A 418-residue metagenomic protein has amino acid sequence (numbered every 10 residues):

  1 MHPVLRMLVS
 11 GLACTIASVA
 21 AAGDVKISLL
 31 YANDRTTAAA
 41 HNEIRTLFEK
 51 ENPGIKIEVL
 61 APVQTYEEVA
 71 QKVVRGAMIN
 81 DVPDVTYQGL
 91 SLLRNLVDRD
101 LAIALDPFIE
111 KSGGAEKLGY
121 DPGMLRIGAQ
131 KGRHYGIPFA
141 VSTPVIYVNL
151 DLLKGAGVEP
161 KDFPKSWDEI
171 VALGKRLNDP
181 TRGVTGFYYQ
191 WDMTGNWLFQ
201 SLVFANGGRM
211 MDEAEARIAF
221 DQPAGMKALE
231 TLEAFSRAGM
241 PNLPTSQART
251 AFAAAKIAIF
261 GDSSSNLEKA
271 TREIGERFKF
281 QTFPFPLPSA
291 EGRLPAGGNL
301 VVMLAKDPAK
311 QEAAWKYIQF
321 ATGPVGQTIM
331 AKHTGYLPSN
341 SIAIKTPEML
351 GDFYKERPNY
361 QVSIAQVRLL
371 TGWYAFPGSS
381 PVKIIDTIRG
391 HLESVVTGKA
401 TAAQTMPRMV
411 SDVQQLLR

Functional and structural regions predicted by a protein language model:
G23-R35, I55-P62, V85, Y135: Short, well-ordered beta-strand elements
A32, L47, P107-E110, S246-T250 (+2 more regions): Mature extracytoplasmic/periplasmic domains
L47-Y120, A129, G155-G157, D162 (+4 more regions): Extracytoplasmic "Venus flytrap"/periplasmic binding protein-like
L90-V145, V171, L198, G275 (+2 more regions): Hinge/lid segment of periplasmic solute-binding proteins
D106-Y120, F163, T185-Y189, G208-K227 (+4 more regions): Short, solvent-exposed loop/beta-turn-alpha elements that line the ligand-binding surface or hinge of extracytoplasmic
Q130-F139, P144, D168-R217, I257: Extracytoplasmic/periplasmic solute-binding protein
V171-N178, A214-N242, F285: Glycine-centered hinge/linker elements that transmit conformational signals in sensory and ligand-binding systems
P358-D412: C-terminal capping/gating helix-and-loop segments adjacent to ligand/active sites or protein-protein/ligand interfaces
